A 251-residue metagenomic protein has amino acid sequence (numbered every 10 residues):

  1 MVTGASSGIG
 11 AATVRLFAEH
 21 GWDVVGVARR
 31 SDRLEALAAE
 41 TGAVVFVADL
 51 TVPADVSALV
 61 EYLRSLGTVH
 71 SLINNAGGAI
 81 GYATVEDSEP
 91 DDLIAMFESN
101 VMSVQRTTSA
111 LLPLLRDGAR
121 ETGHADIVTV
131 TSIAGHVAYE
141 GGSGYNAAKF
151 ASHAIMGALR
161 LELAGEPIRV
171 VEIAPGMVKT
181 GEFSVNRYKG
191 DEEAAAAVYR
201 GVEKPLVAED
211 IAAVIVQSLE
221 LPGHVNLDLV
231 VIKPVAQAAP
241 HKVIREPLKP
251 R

Functional and structural regions predicted by a protein language model:
S6-S7: Conserved glycine-rich cofactor-binding loop
H20-E35: Conserved glycine-rich Rossmann-like NAD(P)H-binding loop of the short-chain dehydrogenase/reductase
V47-A58, P90: The beta1-alpha1 cofactor-binding region of Rossmann-like NAD(H)/NADP(H)-dependent oxidoreductases
A83-V85, E89-I94: Substrate-binding pocket helix/loop in short-chain dehydrogenase/reductase
T108, A148: Active-site helix of classical SDR
S132: Residue(s) in the substrate-gating loop at a strand-loop-helix junction that position the organic substrate next
E172-I173, E192-H241, R245: C-terminal helical subdomain
